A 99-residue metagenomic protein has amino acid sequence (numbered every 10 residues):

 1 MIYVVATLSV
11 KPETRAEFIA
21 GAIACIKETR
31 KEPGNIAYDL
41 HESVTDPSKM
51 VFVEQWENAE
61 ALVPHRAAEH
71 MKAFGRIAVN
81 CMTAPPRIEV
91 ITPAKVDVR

Functional and structural regions predicted by a protein language model:
M1-I2, A16-E17, P33-N35: Short, flexible segments with low predicted structural confidence
I2-S9, D39-R66: Short, well-ordered beta-strand segments in beta-rich or mixed alpha/beta enzyme and ligand-binding folds
Y3, L8, A24, G34 (+3 more regions): Residue-level marker of intrinsically disordered, low-complexity segments enriched for small/polar residues
V10-R15: Short, surface-exposed ligand-recognition loops at beta-strand->loop->(often short) alpha-helix junctions that present
A20-A24, E28-I36, Q55-E89: An amphipathic, aromatic/His-enriched active-site/gating alpha helix that lines ligand/cofactor pockets
L40-S48, F74-R99: Glycine-rich beta-strand-turn "strand-cap" elements at beta-sheet edges
